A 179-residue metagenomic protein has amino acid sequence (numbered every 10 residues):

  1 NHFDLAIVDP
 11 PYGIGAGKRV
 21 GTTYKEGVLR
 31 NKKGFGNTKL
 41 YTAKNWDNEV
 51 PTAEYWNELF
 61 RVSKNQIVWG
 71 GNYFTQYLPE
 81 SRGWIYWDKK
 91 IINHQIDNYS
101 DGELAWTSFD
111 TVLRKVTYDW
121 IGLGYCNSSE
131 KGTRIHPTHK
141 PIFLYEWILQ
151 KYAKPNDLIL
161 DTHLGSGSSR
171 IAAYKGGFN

Functional and structural regions predicted by a protein language model:
N1-V8, Y12-K44, F60-N179: Class I S-adenosyl-L-methionine
E49-N65: A short glycine-rich, Lys/Arg-flanked "PGG" loop and its adjoining helix->strand segment in the class I
